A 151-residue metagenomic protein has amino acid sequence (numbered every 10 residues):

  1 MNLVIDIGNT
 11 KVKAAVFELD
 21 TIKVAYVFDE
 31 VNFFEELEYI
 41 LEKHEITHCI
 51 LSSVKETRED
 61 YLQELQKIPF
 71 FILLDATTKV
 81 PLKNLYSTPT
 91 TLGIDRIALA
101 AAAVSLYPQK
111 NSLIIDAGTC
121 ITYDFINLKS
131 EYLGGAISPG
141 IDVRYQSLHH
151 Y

Functional and structural regions predicted by a protein language model:
M1-N9, A15, I22-S112, N127-Y151: Nucleotide/phosphate-binding catalytic cleft detector across ATP-hydrolyzing and phosphate-transferring enzymes
I115: Divalent metal-binding pocket/active-site signature
D124: Catalytic beta-strand/loop module used to bind and position nucleotide/cofactor moieties in cofactor-attachment
